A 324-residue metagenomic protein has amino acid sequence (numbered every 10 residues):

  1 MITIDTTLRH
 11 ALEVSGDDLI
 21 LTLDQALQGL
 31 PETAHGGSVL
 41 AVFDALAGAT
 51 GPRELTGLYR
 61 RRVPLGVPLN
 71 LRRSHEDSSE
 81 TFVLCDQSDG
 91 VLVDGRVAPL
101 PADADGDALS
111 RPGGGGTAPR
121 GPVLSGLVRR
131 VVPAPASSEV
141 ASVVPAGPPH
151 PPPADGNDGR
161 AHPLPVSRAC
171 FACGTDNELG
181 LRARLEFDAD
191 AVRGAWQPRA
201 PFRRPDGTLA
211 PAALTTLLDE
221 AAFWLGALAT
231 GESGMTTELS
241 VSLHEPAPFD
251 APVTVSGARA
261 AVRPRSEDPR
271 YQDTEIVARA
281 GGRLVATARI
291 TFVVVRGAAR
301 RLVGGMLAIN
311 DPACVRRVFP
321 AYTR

Functional and structural regions predicted by a protein language model:
M1-L23, D77-S79, D86, R96-F202 (+1 more regions): Non-catalytic linker/capping segments at the edges of enzyme domains
L21-L23, Y59, W196-P198, L243 (+1 more regions): Hydrophobic residues in beta-strands and at strand termini
A26-T33, A200-A213: Short histidine-centered catalytic/ligand-binding loop motif
T33-P52, L209-G234: Active-site helix/loop of acyl-thioester processing domains in fatty-acid/polyketide metabolism, spanning hotdog-fold
R53-V91, R96, V241-L284: Hydrophobic beta-sheet segments that form the core/acyl-binding groove of ACP/CoA-dependent acyl-chain-processing
L55-R62, R203-T208, L214, S233 (+1 more regions): Hydrophobic alpha-helical segments that drive targeting, anchoring, or assembly
A98-L100, T291-V295: Short beta-strand edge segments in extracellular beta-sheet folds
R296-V303: A short, polar/charged loop-to-alpha-helix boundary motif
